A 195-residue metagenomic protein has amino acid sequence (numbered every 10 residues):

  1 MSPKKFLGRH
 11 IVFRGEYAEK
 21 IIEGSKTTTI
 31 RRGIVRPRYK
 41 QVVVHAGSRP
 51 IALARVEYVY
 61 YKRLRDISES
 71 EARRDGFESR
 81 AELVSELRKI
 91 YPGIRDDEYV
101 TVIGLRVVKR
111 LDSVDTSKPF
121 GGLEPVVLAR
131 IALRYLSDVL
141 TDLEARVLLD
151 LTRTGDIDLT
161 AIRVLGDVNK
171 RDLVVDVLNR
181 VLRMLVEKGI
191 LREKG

Functional and structural regions predicted by a protein language model:
M1-A52, Y61-G195: Mixed-charge, low-complexity intrinsically disordered regions
V56-Y58: Conserved hydrophobic positions within beta-strands
